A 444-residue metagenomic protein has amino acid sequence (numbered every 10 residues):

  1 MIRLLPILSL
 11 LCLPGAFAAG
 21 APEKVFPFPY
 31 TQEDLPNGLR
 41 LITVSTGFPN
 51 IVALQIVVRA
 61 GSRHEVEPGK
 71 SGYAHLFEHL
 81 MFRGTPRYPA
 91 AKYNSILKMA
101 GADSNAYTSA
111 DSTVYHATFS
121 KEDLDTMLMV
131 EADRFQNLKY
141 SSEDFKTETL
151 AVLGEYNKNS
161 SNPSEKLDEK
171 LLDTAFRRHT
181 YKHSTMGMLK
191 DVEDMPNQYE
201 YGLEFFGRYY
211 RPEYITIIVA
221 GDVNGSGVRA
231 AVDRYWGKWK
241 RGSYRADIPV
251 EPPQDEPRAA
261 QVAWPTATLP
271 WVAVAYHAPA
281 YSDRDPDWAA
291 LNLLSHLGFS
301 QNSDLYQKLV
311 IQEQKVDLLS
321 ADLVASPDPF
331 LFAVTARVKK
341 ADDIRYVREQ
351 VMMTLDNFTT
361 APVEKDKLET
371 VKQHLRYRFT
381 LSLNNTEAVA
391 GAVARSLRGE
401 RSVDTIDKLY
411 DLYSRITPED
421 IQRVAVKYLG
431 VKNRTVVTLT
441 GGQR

Functional and structural regions predicted by a protein language model:
L5-G15: Bacterial N-terminal signal peptides
F17-K92, H116-F119, M129-E131, L203-K308 (+2 more regions): His/Glu-rich zincin catalytic helix
V44, P49-P68, G72-L76, A90-F135 (+5 more regions): M16 family metallopeptidases and their MPP-like homologs
R83-Y88, F135-E143, V363: Short, polar/flexible loop-turn hinges at active-site or ligand-entry regions and domain interfaces
A117, T149-L153: Short, structured secondary-structure elements that scaffold catalytic or ligand/cofactor-binding regions
L153-N159, E251-W264, Q373-S382: Short, conserved secondary-structure transition motifs
D194-G202: Alpha-helical scaffold elements lining the catalytic groove of polysaccharide deacetylases
L203-F206, A260-Q261, S320-L323, Y410 (+1 more regions): Generic recognition of flexible, low-complexity loop/linker segments
